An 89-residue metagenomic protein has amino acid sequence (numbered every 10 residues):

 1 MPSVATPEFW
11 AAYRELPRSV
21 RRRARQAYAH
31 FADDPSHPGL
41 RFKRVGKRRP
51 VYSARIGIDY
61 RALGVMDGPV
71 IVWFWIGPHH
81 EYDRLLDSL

Functional and structural regions predicted by a protein language model:
M1-A27: Arg/Lys-rich, positively charged N-terminal/basic patches that mediate binding to nucleic acids
P2-V4, R18, I56-L89: Enriched for short, Lys/Arg-rich terminal
S3, R25, S36-G39, I76: Non-catalytic, surface-exposed connector residues within folded enzymatic/regulatory domains
W10, Y28-F31, F42, W73-W75: Tryptophan-centered motif/residue detector
R21-A24, V51, R61: Hydrophobic alpha-helical segments
A29-A54: A short, surface-exposed loop/turn module that caps and links secondary-structure elements
